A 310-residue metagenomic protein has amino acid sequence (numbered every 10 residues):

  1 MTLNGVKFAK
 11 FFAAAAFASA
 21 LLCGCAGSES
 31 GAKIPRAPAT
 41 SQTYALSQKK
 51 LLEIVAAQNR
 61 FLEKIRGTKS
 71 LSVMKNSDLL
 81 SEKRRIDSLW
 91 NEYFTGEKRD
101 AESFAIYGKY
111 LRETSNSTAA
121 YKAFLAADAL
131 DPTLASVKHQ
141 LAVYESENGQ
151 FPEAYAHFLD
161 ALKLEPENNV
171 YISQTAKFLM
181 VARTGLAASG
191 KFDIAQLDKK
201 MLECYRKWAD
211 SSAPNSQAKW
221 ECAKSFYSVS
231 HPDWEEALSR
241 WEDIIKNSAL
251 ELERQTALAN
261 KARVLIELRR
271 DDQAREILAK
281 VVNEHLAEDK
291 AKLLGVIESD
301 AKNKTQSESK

Functional and structural regions predicted by a protein language model:
C25-E102: N-terminal leader/linker segments that initiate helical-solenoid repeat arrays
G96, L130, L164, S211-S212 (+2 more regions): Structural marker of alpha-solenoid helical repeat scaffolds
D100, L134, N168, N215 (+1 more regions): Residue-level recognition of tetratricopeptide repeat
S103, V137, Y171, A218 (+2 more regions): TPR alpha-solenoid repeat register
E113, E147-N148, V181-G185, S228-S230 (+2 more regions): Register position in tetratricopeptide repeats
